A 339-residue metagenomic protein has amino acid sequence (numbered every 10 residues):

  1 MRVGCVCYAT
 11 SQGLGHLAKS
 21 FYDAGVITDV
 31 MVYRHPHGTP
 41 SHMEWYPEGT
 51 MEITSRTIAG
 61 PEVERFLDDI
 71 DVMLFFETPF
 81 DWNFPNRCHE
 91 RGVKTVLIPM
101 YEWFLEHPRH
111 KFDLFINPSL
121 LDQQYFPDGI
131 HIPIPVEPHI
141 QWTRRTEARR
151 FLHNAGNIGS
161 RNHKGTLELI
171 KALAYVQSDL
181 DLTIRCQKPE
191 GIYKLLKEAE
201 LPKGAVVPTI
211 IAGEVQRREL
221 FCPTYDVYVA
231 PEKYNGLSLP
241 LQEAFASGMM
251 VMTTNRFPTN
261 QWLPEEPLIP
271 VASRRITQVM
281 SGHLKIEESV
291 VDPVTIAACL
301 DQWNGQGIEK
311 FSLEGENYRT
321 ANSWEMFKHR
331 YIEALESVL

Functional and structural regions predicted by a protein language model:
G4-C5, M31-Y125: Extended catalytic core of nucleotide-activated donor transferases of GT-like folds
H35-H37, L121-D122, H131-Q141, P189-E190 (+1 more regions): Short beta-strand->alpha-helix junction loop in the catalytic core of nucleotide-activated group-transfer enzymes
H107-P108, F126-R150: Acidic anion/phosphate-binding donor-loop and adjacent secondary structure in glycosyltransferase catalytic cores
I140-K164, I170-Q177, T183: Conserved donor-binding/catalytic core segment of Leloir-type glycosyltransferases
Y193-Q216: Nucleotide-activated donor-binding/catalytic signature segment of Leloir-type glycosyltransferases, i.e., the conserved
K233: Aromatic "clamp/platform" in nucleotide-sugar-dependent glycosyltransferases that forms part of the donor/acceptor
M250-T253, N260, P270: Short hydrophobic beta-strand element within catalytic cores of glycosyltransferases and related nucleotide-activated
E287-I296, N304-E336: A charged, aromatic-enriched C-terminal amphipathic alpha-helix characteristic of glycosyltransferases across folds
